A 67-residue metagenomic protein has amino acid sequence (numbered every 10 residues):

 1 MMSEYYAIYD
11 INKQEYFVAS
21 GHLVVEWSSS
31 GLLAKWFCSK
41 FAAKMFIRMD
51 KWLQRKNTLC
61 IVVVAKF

Functional and structural regions predicted by a protein language model:
M2-L33, I61: Short aromatic-glycine-(Arg/Gly/Cys) micro-motifs in beta-strand/loop hairpins
A34-F67: Short, mixed-charge low-complexity intrinsically disordered segments
